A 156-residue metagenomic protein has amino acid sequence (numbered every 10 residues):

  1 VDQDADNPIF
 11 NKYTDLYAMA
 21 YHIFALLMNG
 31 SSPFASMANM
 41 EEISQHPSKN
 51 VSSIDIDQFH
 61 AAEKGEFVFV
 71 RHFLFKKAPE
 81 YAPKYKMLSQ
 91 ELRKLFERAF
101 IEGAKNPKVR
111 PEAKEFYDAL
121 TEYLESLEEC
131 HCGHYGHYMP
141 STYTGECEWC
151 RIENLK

Functional and structural regions predicted by a protein language model:
V1, K94-E97: Glycine-rich, often proline-containing surface loops adjacent to acidic residues and nearby aromatics that form
V1-N7: Activation segment/activation loop of eukaryotic-type protein kinase catalytic domains
N7-L95: Conserved C-lobe activation region of Hanks-type protein kinase-like domains
A18-A20, A99, G103, A113 (+1 more regions): Small-side-chain structural scaffolding
A78, F96-N106: Short C-terminal capping segment of an alpha-helix within the protein kinase catalytic domain
K94, N106-K156: Regulatory extensions appended to serine/threonine kinase catalytic cores
